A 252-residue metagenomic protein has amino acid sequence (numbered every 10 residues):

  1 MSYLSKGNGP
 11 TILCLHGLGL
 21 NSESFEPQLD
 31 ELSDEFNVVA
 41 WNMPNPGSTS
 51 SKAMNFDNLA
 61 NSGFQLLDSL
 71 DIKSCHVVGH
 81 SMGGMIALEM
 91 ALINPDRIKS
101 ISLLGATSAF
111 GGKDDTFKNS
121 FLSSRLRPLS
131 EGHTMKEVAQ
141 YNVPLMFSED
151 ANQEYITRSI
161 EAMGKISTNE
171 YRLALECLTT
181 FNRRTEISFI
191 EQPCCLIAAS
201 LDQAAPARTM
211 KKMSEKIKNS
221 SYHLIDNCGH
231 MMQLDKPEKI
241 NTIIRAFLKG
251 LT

Functional and structural regions predicted by a protein language model:
S2-S50, L66: Conserved HGGG/HGGXW glycine-rich cap/lid loop of the alpha/beta-hydrolase fold
N58-C75: Conserved acidic catalytic loop of the alpha/beta-hydrolase fold
G79, G83, A87: Gly/Ala-rich beta-loop-alpha elbow adjacent to hydrolase catalytic centers
L88, L92-I93, K99-E131: Flexible "cap/lid" loop of the alpha/beta hydrolase fold
K113-N119, G132-S188: Conserved alpha/beta-hydrolase catalytic His-Asp/Glu region
I190, L196-A198, D202: Short beta-strand/loop motif that positions the catalytic acidic residue of the alpha/beta-hydrolase fold
A207-M231: Catalytic histidine neighborhood in serine/cysteine hydrolases with alpha/beta-hydrolase-type architecture
C228-N241: Catalytic histidine-centered segment of alpha/beta-hydrolase-like enzymes
